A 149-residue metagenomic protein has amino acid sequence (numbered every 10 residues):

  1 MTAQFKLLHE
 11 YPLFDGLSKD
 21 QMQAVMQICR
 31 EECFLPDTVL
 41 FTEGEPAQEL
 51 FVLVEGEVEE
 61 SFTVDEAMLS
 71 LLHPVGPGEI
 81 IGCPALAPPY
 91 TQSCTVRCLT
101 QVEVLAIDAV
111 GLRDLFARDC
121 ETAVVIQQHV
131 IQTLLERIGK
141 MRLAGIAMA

Functional and structural regions predicted by a protein language model:
M1-A149: Cytosolic regulatory regions built on CNB/CRP/Popeye-like sensor folds
